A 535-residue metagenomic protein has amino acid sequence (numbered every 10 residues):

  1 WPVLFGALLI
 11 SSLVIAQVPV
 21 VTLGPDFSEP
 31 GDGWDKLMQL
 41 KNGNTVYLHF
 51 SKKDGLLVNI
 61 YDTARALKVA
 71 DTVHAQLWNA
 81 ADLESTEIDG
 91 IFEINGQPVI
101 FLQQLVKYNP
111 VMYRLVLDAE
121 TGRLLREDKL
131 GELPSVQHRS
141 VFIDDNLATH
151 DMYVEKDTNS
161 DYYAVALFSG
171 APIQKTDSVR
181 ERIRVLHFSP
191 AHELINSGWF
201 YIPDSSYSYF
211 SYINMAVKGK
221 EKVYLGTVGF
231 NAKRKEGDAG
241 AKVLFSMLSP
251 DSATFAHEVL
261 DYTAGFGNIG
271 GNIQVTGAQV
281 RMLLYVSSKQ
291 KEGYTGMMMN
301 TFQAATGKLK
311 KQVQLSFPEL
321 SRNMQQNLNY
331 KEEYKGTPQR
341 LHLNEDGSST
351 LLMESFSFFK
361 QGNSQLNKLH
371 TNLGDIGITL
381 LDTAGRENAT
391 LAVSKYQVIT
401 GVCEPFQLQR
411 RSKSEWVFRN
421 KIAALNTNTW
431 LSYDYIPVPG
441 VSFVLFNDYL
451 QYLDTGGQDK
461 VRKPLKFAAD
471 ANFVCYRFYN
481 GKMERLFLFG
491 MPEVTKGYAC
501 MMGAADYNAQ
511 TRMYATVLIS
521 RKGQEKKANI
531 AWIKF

Functional and structural regions predicted by a protein language model:
W1-V21: Bacterial Sec-dependent N-terminal signal peptides
D26-S28, A66-N109, K129-N146, G198-I213 (+4 more regions): Blade-loop segments of beta-propeller domains
S28-N42, E87-G96, F142-D161, Y212-E221 (+4 more regions): Structural signature of eukaryotic scaffold interfaces centered on beta-propeller domains
Y61-T63, M112-G122, S178-E193, D238-A253 (+4 more regions): Beta-propeller blade signature
D161-E181, V228-G240, Y285-M297, E354-N372 (+1 more regions): Short, conserved, GDST-rich strand-edge loop motifs in beta-rich repeat architectures
M215-V228, R234-H370: Long, internal scaffold/assembly segments composed of regular secondary structure
H257-G271, Q314-E333, E387-Y433, D470-N472 (+1 more regions): Conserved blade-ending motifs and adjacent loop-strand segments that build the rim/top face of beta-propeller domains
Y285, P338-L341, S348-F359, N367-G377 (+2 more regions): Loop/turn-rich, solvent-exposed surfaces of beta-rich toroidal or solenoidal domains
